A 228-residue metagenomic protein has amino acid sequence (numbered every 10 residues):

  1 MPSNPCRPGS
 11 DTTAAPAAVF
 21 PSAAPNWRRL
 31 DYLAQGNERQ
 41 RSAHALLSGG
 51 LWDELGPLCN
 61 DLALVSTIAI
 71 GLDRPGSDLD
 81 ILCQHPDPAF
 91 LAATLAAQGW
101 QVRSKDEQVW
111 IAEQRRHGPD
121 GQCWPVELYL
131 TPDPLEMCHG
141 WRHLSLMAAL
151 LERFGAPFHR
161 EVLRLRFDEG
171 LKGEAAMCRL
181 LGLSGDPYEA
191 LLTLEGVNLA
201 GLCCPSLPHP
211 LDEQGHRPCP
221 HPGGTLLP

Functional and structural regions predicted by a protein language model:
P2-L64, P222-P228: Helical scaffold of the NTase/Pol beta-like nucleotidyltransferase catalytic core
L33, I68-S77, L192, G201 (+1 more regions): Long, low-complexity, intrinsically disordered polar/charged segments
L51-F90: Active-site nucleotide-donor binding segment shared across nucleotidyl transfer reactions
A89-L91, P134-E136: Residue-level signal for secondary-structure boundary sites
L91-G99: Short amphipathic alpha-helices in soluble, non-transmembrane regions that often serve as interface/regulatory elements
A93-T94, Y129, H139-R142: A short secondary-structure junction signal
W100-L135: Conserved catalytic core of two-metal-ion nucleotidyltransferases
E136-P228: Catalytic cores of NTP-dependent nucleotidyl/adenyl transfer enzymes across multiple folds
